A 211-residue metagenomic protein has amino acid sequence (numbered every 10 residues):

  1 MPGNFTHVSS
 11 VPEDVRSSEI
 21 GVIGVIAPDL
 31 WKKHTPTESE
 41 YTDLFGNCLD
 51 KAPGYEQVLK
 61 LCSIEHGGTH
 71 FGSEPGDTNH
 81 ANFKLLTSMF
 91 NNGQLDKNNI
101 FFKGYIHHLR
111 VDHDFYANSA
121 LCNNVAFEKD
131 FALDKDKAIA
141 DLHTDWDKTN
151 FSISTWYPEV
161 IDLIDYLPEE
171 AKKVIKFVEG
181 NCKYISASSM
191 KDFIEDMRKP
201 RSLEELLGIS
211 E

Functional and structural regions predicted by a protein language model:
M1-E211: N-terminal leader/auxiliary helical segments
